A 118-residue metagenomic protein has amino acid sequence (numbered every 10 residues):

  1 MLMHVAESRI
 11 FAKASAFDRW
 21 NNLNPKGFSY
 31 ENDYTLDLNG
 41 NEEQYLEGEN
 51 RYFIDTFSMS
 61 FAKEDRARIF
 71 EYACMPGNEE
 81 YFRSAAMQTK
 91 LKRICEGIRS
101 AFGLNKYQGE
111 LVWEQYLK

Functional and structural regions predicted by a protein language model:
M1-K118: Active-site-flanking segments in enzyme catalytic domains
